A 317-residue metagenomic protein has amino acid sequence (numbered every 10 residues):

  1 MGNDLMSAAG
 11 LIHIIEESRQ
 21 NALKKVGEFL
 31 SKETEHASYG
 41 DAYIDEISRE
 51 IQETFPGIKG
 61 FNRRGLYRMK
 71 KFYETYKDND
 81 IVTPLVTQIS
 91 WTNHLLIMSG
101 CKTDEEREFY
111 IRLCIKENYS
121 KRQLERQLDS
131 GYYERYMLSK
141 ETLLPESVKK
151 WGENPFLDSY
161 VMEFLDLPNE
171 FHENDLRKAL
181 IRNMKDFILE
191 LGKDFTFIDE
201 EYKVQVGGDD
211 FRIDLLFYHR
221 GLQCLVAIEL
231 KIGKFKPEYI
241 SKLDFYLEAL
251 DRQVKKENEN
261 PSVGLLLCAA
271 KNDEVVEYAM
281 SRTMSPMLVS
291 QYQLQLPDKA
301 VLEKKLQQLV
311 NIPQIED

Functional and structural regions predicted by a protein language model:
M1-D317: Basic, low-complexity intrinsically disordered segments
